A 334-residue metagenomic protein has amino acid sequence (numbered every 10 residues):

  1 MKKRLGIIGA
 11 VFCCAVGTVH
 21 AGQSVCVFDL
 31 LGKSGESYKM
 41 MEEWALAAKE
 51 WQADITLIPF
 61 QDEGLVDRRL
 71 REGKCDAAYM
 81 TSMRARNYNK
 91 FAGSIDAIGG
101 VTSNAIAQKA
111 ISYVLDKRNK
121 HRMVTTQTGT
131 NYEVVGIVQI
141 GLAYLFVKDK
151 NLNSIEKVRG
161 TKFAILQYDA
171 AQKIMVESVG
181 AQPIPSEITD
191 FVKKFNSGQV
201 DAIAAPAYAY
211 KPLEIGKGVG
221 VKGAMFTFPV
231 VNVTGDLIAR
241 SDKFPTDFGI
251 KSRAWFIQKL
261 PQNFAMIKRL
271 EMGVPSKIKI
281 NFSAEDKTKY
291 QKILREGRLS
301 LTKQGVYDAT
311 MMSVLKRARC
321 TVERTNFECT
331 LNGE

Functional and structural regions predicted by a protein language model:
M1-K3: N-terminal secretory signal peptides that target proteins for export/translocation
L5-A15: Sec-dependent N-terminal signal peptides
V16-A21: Sec/Tat signal peptide C-region and signal peptidase I cleavage site
G22-W51, T128-S197, D201: Bilobed "Venus flytrap"/periplasmic-binding protein-like clamshell domains and structurally analogous long
S24-S37, I55-L57, R324-E334: Ligand/substrate-recognition segments at binding pockets and active sites
I58-A97, F146-K148, V200-G220: Pocket-flanking alpha-helical
R71, T81-S178, P229-G333: Contiguous mixed-secondary-structure segments that line small-molecule binding/active-site clefts of soluble domains
K211-F228, G235-R240: A beta-strand-loop signature enriched in Asp, Gly, Thr, and Trp that corresponds to the sialidase/neuraminidase Asp-box
